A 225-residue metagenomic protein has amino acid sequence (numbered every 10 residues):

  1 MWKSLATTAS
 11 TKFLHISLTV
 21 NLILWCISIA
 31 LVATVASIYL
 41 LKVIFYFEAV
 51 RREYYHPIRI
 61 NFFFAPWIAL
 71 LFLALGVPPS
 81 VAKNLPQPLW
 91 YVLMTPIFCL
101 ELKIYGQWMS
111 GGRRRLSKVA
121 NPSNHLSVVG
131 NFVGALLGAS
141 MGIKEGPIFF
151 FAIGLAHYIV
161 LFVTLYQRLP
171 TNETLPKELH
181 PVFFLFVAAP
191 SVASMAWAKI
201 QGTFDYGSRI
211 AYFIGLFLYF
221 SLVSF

Functional and structural regions predicted by a protein language model:
M1-A36: N-terminal signal-anchor module of multipass membrane proteins
L5-T19, V77-L85, L137-P147, A198-S208: Helix-coil boundary and interhelical linker segments in multi-pass alpha-helical membrane proteins
I23-T34, P86-F98, G146-Y158, S208-F217: Structural signature of hydrophobic alpha-helical transmembrane segments
L31-I38, N61-V77: A generic, lipid-embedded transmembrane alpha helix
I38-R52, L102-R115, V163-L175, V223-F225: C-terminal ends of transmembrane helices
R51-R59, A74-G154: Membrane-interface helix-loop-helix junctions at boundaries between adjacent transmembrane segments
S123-F225: Generic multipass alpha-helical transmembrane bundles of integral membrane proteins
